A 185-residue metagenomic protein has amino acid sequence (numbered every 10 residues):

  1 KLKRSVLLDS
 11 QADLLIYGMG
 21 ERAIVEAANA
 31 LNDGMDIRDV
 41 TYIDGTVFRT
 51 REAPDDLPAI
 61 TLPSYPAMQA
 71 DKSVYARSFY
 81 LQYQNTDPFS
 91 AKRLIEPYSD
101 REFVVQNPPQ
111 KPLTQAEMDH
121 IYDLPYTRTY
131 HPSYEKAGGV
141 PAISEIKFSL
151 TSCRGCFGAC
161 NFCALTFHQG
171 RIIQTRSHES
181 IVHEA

Functional and structural regions predicted by a protein language model:
K1-S99, Q106: Glycine-rich beta-alpha loop elements in corrinoid/cobalamin-binding modules across cobalamin-dependent enzymes
L8, L94-F103, Y122, Y130 (+1 more regions): Short acidic (Asp/Glu) and glycine-rich catalytic loops that position anionic groups and cofactors
D13, I121, C156, C160 (+1 more regions): Conserved, mostly hydrophobic/aromatic
Y17-G18, V25-A27, V104-P108, T114-A116 (+3 more regions): Short helix/loop capping segments that flank catalytic or ligand/cofactor-binding pockets
E117-S144: Short, charged low-complexity linear segments at domain edges
A137-A164: N-terminal pre-triad scaffold of radical SAM enzymes
F167-A185: Core AdoMet radical
